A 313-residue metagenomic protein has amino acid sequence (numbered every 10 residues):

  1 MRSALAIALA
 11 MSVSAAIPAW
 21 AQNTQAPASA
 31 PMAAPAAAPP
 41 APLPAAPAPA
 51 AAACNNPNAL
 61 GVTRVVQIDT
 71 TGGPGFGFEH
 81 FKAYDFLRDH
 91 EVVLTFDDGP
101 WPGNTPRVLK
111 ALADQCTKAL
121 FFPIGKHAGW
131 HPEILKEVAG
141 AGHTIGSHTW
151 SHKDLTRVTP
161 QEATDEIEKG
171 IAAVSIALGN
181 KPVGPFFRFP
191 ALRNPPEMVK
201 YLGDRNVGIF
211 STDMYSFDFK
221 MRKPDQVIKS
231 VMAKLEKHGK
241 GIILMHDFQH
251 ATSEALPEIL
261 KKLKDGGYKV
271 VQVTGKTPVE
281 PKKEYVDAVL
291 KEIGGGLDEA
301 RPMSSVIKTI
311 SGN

Functional and structural regions predicted by a protein language model:
M1-A8: Sec-dependent signal peptide recognition, specifically the positively charged N-region followed immediately by
L5, A16-T95, W101-Q115, K262 (+1 more regions): N-terminal pre-catalytic segment of deacetylase/amide-hydrolase enzymes
L9-A15: Hydrophobic core
N55-E162, E166-I176, N180-G184, G239 (+1 more regions): Active-site beta->alpha N-cap acidic-glycine motif
F96-G99, F122-K126, T149-W150, R188-L192 (+3 more regions): Active-site-proximal beta-strand/loop segments in catalytic clefts of secreted hydrolases
N104, K153-G179, R193-G239, T252-A255: Alpha-helical scaffold elements lining the catalytic groove of polysaccharide deacetylases
L135-V138, Q161-A163, D225-I228, Y285-V289: Short low-complexity, flexible loop/linker segments enriched in glycine and/or proline with clustered acidic
M232, E236-T274: Catalytic grooves of carbohydrate-active enzymes
